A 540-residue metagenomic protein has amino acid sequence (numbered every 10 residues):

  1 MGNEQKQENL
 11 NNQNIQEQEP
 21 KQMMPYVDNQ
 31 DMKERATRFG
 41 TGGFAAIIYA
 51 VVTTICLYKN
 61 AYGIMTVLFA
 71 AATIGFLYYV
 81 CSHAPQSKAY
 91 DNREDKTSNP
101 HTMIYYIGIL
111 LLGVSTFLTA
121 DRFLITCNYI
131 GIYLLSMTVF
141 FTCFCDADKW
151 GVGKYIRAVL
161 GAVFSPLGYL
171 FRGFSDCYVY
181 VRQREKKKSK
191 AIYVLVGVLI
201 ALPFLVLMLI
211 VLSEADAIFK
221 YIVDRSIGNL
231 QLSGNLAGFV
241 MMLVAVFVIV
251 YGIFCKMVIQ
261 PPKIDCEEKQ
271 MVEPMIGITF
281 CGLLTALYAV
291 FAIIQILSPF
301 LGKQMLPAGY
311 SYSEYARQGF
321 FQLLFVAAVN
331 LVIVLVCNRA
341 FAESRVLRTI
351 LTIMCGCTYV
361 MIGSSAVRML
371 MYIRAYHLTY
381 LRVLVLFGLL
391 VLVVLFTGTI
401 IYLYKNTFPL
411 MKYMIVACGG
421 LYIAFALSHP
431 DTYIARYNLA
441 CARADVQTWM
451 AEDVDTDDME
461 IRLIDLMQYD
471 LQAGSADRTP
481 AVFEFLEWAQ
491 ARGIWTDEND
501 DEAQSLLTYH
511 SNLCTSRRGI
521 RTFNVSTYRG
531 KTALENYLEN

Functional and structural regions predicted by a protein language model:
G2-K88: N-terminal signal-anchor module of multipass membrane proteins
P20-T41, S82-H101, W150, K154 (+7 more regions): Juxtamembrane membrane-water interface segments of multi-pass membrane proteins, especially cytoplasmic-side
L57-A61, L68-I218, L243, F247-M257: Transmembrane-helix bundle segments that line or gate the permeation/cavity pathway in multi-pass membrane proteins
T126-V139, L232-P261, G277-F280, L284-A289 (+5 more regions): Terminal, non-globular segments
I227-M242, A308-A328, T379-G388: Short aromatic-rich membrane-water interface segments that cap or initiate transmembrane helices in multi-pass membrane
C281, T285, F408-D431: Internal/C-terminal transmembrane anchor helices
I423-A451: Hydrophobic alpha-helical transmembrane segments in integral membrane proteins
D453-N540: Extracytosolic and intramembrane catalytic regions of membrane-associated proteins in envelope/secretory systems
